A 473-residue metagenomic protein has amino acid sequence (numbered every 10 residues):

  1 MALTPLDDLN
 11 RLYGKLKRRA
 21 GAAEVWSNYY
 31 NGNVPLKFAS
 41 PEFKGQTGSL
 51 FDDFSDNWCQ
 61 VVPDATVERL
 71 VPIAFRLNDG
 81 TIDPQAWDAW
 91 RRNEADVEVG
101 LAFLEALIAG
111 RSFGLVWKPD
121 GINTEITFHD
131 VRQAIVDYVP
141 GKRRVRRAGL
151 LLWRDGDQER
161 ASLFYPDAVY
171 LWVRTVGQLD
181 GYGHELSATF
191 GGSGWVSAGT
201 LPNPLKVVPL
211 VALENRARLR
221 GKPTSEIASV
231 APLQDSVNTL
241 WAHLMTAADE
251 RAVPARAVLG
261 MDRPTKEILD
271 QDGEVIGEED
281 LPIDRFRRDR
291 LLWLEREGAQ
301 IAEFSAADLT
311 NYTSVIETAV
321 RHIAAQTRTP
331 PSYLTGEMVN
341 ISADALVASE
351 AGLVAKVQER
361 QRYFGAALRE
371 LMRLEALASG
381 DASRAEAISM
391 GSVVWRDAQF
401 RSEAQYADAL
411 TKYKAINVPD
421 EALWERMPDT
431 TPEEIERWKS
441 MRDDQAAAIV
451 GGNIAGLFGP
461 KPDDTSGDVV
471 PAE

Functional and structural regions predicted by a protein language model:
M1-V136, K142-V145, F458, D464-E473: Extended, helix-rich architectural segments
V97-A109, G114-L115, L244-D249, S305-E403: C-terminal amphipathic alpha-helical
L107-I108, F113-T224: Extended, regular secondary-structure scaffolds
F190-A348, G391: Extended, charged amphipathic alpha-helical segments
L259-P282, L371-A404, S440, V470: Charge-rich, acidic-biased intrinsically disordered regions
Y406-K414: Short, amphipathic alpha-helical "recognition" segments used to contact nucleic acids or chromatin
A415-E425: Short, charged amphipathic recognition helices of the HTH superfamily and cognate SANT/SANTA-like modules
M427-G459: Long, highly charged low-complexity segments enriched in Glu/Asp and Lys/Arg with interspersed Ser/Thr
